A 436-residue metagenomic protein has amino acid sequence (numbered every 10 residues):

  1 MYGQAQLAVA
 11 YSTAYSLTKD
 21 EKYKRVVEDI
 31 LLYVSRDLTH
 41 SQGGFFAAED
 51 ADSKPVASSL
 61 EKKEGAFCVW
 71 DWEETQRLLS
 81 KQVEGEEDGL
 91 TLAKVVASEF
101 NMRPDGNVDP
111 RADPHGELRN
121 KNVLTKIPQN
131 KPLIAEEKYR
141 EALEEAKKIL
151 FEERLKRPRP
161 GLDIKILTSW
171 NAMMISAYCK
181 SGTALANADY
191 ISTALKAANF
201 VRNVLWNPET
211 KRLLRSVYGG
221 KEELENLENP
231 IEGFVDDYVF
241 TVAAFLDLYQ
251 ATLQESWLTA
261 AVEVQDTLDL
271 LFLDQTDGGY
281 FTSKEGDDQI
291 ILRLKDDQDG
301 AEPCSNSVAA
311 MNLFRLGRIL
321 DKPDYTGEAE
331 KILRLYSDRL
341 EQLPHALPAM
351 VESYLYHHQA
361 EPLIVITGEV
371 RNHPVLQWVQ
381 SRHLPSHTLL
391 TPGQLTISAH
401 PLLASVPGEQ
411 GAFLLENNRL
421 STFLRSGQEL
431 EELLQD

Functional and structural regions predicted by a protein language model:
M1-D436: Glycan-recognition and catalytic cores of secretory/periplasmic carbohydrate-active enzymes
